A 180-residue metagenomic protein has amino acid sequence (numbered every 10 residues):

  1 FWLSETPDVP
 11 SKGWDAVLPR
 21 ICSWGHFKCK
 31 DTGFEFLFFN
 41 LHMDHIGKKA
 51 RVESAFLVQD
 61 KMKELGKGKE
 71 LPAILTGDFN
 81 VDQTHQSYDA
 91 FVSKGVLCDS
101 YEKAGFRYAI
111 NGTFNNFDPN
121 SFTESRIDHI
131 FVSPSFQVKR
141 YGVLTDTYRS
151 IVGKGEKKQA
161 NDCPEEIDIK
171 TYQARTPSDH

Functional and structural regions predicted by a protein language model:
F1, N40-D44, T76-N80, E102-A104: Active-site-proximal beta-strand/loop segments in catalytic clefts of secreted hydrolases
F1-E35, R140-L144: Structured beta-strand-rich core segments of catalytic domains in phosphoester-bond hydrolases
T6, I46-K48, T147-I151: A short local loop/turn or secondary-structure capping micro-motif enriched for an aromatic residue
T6, N40, E166-D168: Short glycine/proline-rich turn/loop motifs
W14, G47, Q173: Generic anion/oxyanion-binding catalytic loop in active/binding sites
P19-F39, K49-F91: His/acidic metal-ligating clusters that form di-metal
M62-A73, V81-H180: Metal-dependent phosphoester-hydrolase catalytic domains
